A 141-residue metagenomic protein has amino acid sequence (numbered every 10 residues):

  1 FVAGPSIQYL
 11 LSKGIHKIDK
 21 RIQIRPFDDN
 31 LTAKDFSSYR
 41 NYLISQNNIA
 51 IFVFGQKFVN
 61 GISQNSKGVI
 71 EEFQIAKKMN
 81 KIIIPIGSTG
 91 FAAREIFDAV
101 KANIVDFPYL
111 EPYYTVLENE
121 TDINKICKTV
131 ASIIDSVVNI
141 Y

Functional and structural regions predicted by a protein language model:
F1-I140: Acidic/glycine-enriched connector segments
